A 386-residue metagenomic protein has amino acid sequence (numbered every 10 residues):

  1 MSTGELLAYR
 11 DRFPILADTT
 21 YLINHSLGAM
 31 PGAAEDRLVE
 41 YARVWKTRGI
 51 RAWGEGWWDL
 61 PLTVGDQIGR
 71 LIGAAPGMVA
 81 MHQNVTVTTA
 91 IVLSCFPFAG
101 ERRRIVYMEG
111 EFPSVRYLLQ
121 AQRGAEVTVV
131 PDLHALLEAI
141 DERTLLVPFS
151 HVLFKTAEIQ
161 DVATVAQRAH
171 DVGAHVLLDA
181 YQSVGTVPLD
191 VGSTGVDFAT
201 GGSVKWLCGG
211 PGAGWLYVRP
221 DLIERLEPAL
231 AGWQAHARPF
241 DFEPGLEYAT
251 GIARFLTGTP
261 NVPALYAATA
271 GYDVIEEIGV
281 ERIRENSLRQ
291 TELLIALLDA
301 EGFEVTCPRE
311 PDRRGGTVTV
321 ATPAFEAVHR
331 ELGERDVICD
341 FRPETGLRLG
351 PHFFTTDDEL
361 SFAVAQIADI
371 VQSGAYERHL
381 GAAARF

Functional and structural regions predicted by a protein language model:
M1-F386: Pyridoxal 5′-phosphate
